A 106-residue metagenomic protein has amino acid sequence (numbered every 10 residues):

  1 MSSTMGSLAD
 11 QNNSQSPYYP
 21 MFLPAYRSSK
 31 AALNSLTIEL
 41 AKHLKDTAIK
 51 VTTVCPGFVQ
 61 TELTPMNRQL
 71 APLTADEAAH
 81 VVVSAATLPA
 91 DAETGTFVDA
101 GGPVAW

Functional and structural regions predicted by a protein language model:
M1-K45: Catalytic loop of short-chain dehydrogenase/reductase
S3, P56, A100: Active-site loop/turn elements of alpha/beta-hydrolase fold enzymes, especially the short glycine-/histidine-rich
S7-Q11, F58-N67: Short beta-loop-alpha junction of Rossmann-like oxidoreductase domains
N12-N13, T53-C55: Short hydrophobic/aromatic-rich motifs at helix boundaries and adjacent loops
Y19-F22, F58, F97: Phenylalanine-focused residue identity feature
A31, D46, T53, T61 (+1 more regions): C-terminal helical subdomain
